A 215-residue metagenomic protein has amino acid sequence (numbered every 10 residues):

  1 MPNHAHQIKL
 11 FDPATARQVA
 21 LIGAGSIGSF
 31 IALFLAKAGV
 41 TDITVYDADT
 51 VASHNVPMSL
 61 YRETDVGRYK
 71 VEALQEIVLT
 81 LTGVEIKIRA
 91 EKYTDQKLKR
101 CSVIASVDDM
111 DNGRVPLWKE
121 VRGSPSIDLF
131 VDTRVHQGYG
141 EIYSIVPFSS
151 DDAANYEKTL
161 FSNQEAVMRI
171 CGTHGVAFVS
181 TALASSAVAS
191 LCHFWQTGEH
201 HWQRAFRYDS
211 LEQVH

Functional and structural regions predicted by a protein language model:
M1-A20: N-terminal charged helix/coil linker that caps or initiates catalytic domains
A14-Q18, K99-H215: Glycine-rich phosphate/adenylate-binding loop
T15-V40, T44-T50: Glycine-rich adenosine-cofactor-binding loop
I22, F30, V66-Y69, A73 (+2 more regions): Conserved active-site and cofactor/substrate-binding residues in soluble primary-metabolism enzymes
I22-G23, Y46, A90-E91, A105-D109 (+1 more regions): Short His-Asn-centered micro-motif
V40, V84, S124-D128: A short helix->loop->beta-strand "cap" motif at the edges of active sites that frequently abuts
D42-T82: Glycine-rich phosphate-binding loop and adjoining beta1-alpha1-beta2 segment of Rossmann-like nucleotide-binding folds
Y69-C101, V107-N112: A structured beta-alpha segment of the ubiquitous adenosine-cofactor-binding alpha/beta core
